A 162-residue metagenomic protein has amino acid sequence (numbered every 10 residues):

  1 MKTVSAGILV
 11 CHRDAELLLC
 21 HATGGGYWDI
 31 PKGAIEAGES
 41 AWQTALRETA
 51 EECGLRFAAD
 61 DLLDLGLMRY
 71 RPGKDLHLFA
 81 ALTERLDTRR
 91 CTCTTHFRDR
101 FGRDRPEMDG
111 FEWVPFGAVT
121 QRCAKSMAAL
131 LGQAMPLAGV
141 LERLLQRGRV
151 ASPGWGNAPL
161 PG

Functional and structural regions predicted by a protein language model:
M1-I30, F57, F79: N-terminal strand-loop-strand
M1-V4, A22, A45, G66-P72: Catalytic phosphate/metal-binding cores of nucleic-acid and nucleotide-processing enzymes, i.e., regions that mediate
T3, I30, G73-L76, P106-D109: Short connector loops at helix/strand junctions that flank enzyme active sites, especially segments positioning acidic
D14-L17, G24-G26, E36, P72-G73 (+1 more regions): Short, charged/polar surface micro-motifs in flexible loops or helix N-caps
G26-P31, A37, L78, R100 (+1 more regions): Functional cleft and adjacent loop/helix regions within the main domain that mediate ligand binding or catalysis
I30-D64: The catalytic Nudix box helix
M68-G102, E112-G117, L130-V140: Active-site-adjacent beta-strand/loop module that shapes the phosphate/pyrophosphate-binding cleft
F116-G162: Charged phosphate-binding loop/patch that engages nucleotide di/tri-phosphates or the phosphate backbone of nucleic
